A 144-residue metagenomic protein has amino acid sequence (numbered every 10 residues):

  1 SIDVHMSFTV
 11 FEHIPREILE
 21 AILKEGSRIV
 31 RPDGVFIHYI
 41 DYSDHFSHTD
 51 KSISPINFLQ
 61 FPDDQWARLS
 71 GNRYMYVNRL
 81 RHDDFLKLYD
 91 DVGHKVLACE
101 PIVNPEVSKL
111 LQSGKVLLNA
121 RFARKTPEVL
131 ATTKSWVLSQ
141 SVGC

Functional and structural regions predicted by a protein language model:
D3: Conserved acidic residues
M6: A conserved beta-strand element that flanks and buttresses the S-adenosyl-L-methionine
T9-H13: Short catalytic micro-motifs in class I SAM-dependent methyltransferases
P15-L19: Short N-terminal helix/helix-N-cap motif within the alpha/beta-hydrolase-1
E20-P32: A short glycine-rich, Lys/Arg-flanked "PGG" loop and its adjoining helix->strand segment in the class I
V35-P62: Conserved class I S-adenosyl-L-methionine
A67-D83: Acceptor-substrate binding/catalytic loop of class I
K87-D90, V96-C144: A C-terminal cap/extension of S-adenosyl-L-methionine-dependent methyltransferases that defines the acceptor-substrate
